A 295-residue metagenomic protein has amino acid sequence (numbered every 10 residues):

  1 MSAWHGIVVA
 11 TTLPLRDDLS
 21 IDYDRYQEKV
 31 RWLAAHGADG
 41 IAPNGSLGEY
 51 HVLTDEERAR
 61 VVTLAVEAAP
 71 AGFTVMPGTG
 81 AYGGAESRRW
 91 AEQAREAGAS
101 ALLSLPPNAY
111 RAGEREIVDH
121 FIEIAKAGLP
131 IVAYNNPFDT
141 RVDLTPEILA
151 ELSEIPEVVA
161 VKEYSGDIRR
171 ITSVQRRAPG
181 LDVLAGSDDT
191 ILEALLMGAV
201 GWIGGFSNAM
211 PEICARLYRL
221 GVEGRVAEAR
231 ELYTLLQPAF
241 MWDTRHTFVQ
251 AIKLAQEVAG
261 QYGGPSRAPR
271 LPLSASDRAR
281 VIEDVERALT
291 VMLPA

Functional and structural regions predicted by a protein language model:
S2-A3, V8-P14, K29-W32, H36-A38 (+2 more regions): C-terminal alpha-helical cap/extension of soluble enzyme domains
S2-R141: Active-site beta->alpha loop and helix N-cap motifs at the rims of alpha/beta catalytic domains
Y26, R58, V62, S87 (+5 more regions): A general structural signal for well-ordered alpha-helical segments in protein cores
H36, R60, L64-A69, Q93 (+9 more regions): Alpha-helical structural signal in soluble globular domains
G72-F73, G128-I131, V159, L181 (+1 more regions): Secondary-structure boundary/capping positions in well-ordered alpha/beta enzyme cores
A127, F138-T244: Catalytic alpha/beta core domains of metabolic enzymes, predominantly
N135-N136, E157, R267-A268: Glycine-rich phosphate-binding "P-loop"
